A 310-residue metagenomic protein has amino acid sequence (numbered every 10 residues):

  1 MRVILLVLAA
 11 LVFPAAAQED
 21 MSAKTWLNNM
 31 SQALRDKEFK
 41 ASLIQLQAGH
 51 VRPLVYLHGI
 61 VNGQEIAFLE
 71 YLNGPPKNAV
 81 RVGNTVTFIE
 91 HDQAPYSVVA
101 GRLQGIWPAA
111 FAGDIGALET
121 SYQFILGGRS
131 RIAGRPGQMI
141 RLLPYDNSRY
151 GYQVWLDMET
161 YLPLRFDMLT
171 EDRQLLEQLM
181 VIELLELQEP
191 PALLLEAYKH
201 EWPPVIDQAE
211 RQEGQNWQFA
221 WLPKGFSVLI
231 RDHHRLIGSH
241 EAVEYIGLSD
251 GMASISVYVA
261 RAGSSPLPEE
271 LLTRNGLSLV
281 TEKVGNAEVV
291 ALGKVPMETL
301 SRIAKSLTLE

Functional and structural regions predicted by a protein language model:
M1-I4: Positively charged n-region of N-terminal signal peptides that target proteins for export
V12-P14: N-terminal signal peptide c-region/cleavage motif recognized by signal peptidases
Q18-A94, Y122-S130, P136-M139, L143-G151 (+2 more regions): N-terminal mature ectodomain segment of secretory-pathway/periplasmic proteins
V51-V55, S148-Y152, L164, L176-Q178 (+2 more regions): Short, surface-exposed coil-to-beta transition loops
F88-A110: Acidic/charged, solvent-exposed loop-and-adjacent secondary-structure segments enriched in E/D, K/R, S/T, and G/P
A133-H200: Gly/Pro-enriched, hydrophobic low-complexity segments that function as extracytoplasmic propeptides/linkers
F166, N286-K294: Short, well-ordered beta-strand elements
H200-G285, E298: Short, solvent-exposed recognition patches
